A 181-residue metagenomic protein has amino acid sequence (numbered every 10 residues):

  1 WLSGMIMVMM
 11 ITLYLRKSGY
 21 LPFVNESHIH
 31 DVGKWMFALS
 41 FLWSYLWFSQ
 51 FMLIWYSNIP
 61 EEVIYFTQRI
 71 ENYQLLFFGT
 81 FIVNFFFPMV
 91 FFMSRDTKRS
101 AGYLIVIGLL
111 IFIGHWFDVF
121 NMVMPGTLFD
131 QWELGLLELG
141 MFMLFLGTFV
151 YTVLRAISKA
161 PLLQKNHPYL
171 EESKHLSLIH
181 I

Functional and structural regions predicted by a protein language model:
W1-F77: Long, contiguous internal "core" modules enriched in hydrophobic/ aromatic residues
W1-L13, T80-P88, M141-R155: Hydrophobic cores of alpha-helical transmembrane segments in multi-pass inner/ER membrane proteins, independent
E61-F81, L128-V153: Membrane-interface transmembrane-helix boundary segments in multi-pass integral membrane proteins
L75-A101: Extended C-terminal subregions enriched in glycine
G102-I113: Central hydrophobic cores of alpha-helical transmembrane segments in multi-pass integral membrane proteins
W116-T127: Membrane-proximal extracellular juxtamembrane segment immediately upstream of a following transmembrane helix
V153-K165: Membrane-interface capping segments at transmembrane-helix boundaries
I179-I181: Conserved small/polar residues in nucleotide/adenosyl-binding loops
